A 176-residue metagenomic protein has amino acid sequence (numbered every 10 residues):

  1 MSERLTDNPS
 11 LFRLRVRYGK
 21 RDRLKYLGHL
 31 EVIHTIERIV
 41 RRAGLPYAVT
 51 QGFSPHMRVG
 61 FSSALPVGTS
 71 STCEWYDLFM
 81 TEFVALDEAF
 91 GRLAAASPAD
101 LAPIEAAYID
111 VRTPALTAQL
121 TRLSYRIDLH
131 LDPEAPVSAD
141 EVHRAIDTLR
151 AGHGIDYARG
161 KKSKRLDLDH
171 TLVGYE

Functional and structural regions predicted by a protein language model:
M1-N8: Charged, low-complexity intrinsically disordered regulatory segments in eukaryotic signaling
N8-P9, G68-T72, A118-L120: Short, flexible turn/loop "capping" segments at secondary-structure junctions
L11-F12, R17-G19, R23, L27 (+1 more regions): Extended, well-folded interaction surfaces typified by the phenylalanyl-tRNA synthetase beta subunit core
R13-K20, Y76-L78, T121-H130: Short glycine-/aliphatic-rich beta-strand segments at the starts of folded cytosolic domains
K25-L30, Y47-A48, F83, D87-E88 (+1 more regions): Ordered, soluble secondary-structure elements with a strong preference for glycine-centered loop motifs and nearby
A48-T81: Short, charge-patterned binding micro-sites
L86-E176: Internal, well-folded beta-alpha domain core
